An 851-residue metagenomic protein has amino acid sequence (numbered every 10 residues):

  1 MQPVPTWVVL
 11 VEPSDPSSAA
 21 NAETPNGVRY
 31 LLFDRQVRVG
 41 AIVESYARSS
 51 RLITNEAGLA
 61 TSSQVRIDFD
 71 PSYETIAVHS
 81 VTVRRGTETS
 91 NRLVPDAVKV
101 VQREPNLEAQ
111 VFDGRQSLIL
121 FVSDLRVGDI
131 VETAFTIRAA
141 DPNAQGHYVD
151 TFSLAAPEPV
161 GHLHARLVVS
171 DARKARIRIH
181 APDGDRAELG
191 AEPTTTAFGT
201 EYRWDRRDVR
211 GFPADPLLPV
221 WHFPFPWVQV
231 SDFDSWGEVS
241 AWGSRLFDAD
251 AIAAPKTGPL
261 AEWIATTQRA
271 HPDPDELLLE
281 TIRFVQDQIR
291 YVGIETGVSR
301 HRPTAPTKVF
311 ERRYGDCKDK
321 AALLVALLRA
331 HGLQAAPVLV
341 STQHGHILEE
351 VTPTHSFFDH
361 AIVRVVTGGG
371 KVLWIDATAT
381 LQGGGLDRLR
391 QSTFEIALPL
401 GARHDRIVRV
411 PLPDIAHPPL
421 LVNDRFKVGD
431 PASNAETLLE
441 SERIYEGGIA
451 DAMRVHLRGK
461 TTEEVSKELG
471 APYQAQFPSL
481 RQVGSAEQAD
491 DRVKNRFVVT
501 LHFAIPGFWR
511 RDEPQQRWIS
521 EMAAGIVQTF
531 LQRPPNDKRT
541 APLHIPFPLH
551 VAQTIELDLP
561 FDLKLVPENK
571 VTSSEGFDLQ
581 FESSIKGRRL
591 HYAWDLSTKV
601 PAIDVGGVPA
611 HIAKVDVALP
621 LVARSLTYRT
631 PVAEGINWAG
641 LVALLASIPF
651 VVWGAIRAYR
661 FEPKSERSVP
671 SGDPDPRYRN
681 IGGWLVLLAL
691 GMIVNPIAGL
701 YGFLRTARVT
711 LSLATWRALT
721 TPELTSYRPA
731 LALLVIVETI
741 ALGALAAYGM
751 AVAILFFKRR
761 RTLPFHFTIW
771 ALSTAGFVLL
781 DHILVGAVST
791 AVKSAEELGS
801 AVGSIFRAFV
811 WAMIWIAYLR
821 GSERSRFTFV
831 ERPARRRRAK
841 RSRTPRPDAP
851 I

Functional and structural regions predicted by a protein language model:
M1-L645: A sensor for short, sequence-defined functional sites
G640-I851: Topology signature of small-to-medium multi-pass alpha-helical membrane proteins
